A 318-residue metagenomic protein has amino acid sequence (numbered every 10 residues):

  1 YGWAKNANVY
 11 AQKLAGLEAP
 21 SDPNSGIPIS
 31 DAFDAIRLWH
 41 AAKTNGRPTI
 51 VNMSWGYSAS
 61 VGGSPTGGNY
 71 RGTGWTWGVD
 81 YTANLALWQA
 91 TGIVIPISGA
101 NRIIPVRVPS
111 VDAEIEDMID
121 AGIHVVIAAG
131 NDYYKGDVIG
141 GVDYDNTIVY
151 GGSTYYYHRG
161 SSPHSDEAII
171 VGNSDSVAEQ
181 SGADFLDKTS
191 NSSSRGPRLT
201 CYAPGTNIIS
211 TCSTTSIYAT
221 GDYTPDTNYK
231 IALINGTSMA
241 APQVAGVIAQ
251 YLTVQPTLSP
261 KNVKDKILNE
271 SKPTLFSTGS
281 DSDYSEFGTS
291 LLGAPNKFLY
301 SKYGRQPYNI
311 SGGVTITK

Functional and structural regions predicted by a protein language model:
Y1, G56-T200, N207-V244: Substrate-binding/specificity loop regions of serine endopeptidase catalytic domains, predominantly subtilases
Y1-I29, T44-I50, A59-S64, D120-G122 (+5 more regions): Subtilisin-like serine protease catalytic core
A7, A11, D34, K43-W55 (+3 more regions): C-terminal subdomain of the subtilisin-like protease fold in secreted/lumenal serine endopeptidases
Y10-L17, G205-Y284: Hydrolase catalytic cores
A19-P20, G136, A178-S181, T274-S277: A short beta-to-alpha transition loop/helix N-cap that caps and shapes the active-site region
G26-A42, V106-S110, Y150-Y155: A Trp-anchored, charged/polar loop motif used as the substrate-binding/catalytic surface of acyl/ester-handling
S30-D34, L38, P109, A113-D120 (+6 more regions): Solvent-exposed, polar/charged alpha-helical surfaces in well-ordered, non-transmembrane soluble domains, broadly
V51, G130, V247: Terminal peptide-recognition signature
